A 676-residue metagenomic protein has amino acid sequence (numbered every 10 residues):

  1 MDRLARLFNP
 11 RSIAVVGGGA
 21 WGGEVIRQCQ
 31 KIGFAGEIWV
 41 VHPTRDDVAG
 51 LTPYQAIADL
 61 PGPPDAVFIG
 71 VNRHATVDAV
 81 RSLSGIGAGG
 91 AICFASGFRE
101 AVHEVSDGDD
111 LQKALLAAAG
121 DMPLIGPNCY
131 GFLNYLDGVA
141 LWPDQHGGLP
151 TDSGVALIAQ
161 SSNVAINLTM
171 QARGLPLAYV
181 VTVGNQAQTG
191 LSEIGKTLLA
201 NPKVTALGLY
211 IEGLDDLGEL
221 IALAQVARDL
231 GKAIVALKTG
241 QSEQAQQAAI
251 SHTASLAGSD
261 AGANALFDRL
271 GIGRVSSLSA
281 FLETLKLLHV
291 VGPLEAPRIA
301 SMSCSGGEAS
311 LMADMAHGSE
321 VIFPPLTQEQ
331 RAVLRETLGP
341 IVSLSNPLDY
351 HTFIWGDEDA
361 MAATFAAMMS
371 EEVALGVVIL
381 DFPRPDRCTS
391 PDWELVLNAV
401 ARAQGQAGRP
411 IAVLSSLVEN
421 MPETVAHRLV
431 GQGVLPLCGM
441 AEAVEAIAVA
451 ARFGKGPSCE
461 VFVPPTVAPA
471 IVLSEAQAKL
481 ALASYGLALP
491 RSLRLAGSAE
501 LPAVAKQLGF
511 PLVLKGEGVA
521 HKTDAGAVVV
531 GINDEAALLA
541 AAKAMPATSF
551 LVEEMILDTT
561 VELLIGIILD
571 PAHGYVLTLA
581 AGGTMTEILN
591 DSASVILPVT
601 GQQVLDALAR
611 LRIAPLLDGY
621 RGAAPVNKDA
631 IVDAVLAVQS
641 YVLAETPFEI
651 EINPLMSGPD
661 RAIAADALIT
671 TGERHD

Functional and structural regions predicted by a protein language model:
M1-D676: Catalytic-core regions of core metabolic enzymes, especially those transforming organic acids/acyl-group intermediates
